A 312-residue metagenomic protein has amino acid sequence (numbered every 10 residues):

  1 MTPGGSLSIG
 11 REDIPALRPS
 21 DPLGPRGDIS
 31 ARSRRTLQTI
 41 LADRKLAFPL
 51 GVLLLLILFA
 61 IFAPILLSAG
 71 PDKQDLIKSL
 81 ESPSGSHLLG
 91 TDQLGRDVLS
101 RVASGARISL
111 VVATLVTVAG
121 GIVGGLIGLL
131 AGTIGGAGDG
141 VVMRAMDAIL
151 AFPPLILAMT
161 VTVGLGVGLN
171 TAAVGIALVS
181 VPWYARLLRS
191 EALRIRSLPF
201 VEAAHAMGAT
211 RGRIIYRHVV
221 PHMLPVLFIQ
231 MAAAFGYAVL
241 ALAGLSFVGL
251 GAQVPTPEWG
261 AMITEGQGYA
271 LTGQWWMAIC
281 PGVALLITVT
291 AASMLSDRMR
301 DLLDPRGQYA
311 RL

Functional and structural regions predicted by a protein language model:
T2-D13, S20, G51, F59-L94 (+1 more regions): Hydrophobic alpha-helical transmembrane segments of membrane transport/permease proteins and related membrane-embedded
P3, G24-D72, A145, M223-L224: N-terminal signal-anchor/first transmembrane alpha helix
L88, D92, I122-L126, G132-L198 (+2 more regions): Generic hydrophobic transmembrane alpha-helix motif, especially the helices
V98-T133: Transmembrane alpha-helix signature in integral membrane proteins
S100-T114, V163-V181, W276-L285: Loop-to-helix entry region at the N-terminal start of transmembrane alpha-helices in multi-pass membrane transporters
L150, V161-G164, I176, E191-A192 (+3 more regions): Glycine-rich helix-loop "coupling/hinge" segments at transmembrane-helix boundaries in multipass transporters
V179, P225-A233, W275-L312: C-terminal transmembrane helix and the adjacent membrane-cytosol boundary/short C-terminal tail of inner/organellar
